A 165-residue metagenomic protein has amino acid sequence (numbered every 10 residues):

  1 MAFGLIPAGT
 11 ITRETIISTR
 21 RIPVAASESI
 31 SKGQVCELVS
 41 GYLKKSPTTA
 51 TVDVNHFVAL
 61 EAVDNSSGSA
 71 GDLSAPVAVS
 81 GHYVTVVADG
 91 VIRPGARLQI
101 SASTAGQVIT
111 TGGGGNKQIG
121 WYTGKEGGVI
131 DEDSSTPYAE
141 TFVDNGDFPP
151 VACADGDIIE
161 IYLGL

Functional and structural regions predicted by a protein language model:
A2-L165: Glycine-anchored, exposed beta-strand/edge motif detector
